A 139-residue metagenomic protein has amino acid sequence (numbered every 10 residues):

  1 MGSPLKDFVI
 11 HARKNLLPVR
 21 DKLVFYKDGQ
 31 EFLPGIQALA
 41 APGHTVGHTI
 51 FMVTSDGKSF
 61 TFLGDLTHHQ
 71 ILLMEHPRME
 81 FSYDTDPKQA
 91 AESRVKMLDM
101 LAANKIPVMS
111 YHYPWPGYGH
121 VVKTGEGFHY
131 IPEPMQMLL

Functional and structural regions predicted by a protein language model:
M1, T49-I50: A short secondary-structure junction signal
M1-A40, Q89-K96, A102-K105: Metallo-beta-lactamase
D28, G47-T49, G117-Y118: Residue-level marker for the onset of beta-strands and adjacent loop->beta junctions in well-ordered domains
I36-P42, F60-D65: Active-site-proximal beta-strand elements of phosphoester/diester hydrolases
P42-G43, V53: Active-site acidic catalytic loop and adjacent metal/ATP-binding pocket of ATP-dependent phosphoryl transfer enzymes
H44, H48, H112: Histidine-centered divalent metal-coordination motifs
M52-L139: Cap/insert and terminal regions of metallo-dependent hydrolase folds
